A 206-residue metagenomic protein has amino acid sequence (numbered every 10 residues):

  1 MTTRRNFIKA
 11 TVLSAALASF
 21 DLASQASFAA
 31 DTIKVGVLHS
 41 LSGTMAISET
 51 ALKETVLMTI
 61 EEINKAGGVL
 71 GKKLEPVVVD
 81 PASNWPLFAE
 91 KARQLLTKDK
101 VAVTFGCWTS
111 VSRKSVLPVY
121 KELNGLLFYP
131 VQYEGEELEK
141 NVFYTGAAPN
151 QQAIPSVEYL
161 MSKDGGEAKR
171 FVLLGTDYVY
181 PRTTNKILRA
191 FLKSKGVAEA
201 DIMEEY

Functional and structural regions predicted by a protein language model:
M1, S19-G36: C-terminal segment of N-terminal export signals and the immediately downstream linker at the start of the mature
M1-A15, D21: N-terminal secretory signal peptides and thylakoid transit peptides that target proteins across membranes
A30, E54-P76, G166, S194-E199: Signal peptide-proximal N-terminal region of secreted/periplasmic/extracellular or secretory-lumen proteins
T32-A51, C107-W108, R170-T176: Short beta-strand segments enriched in small/hydrophobic residues
S42-M45, T59-I60, N64-G67, L96-D99 (+5 more regions): Sec/Tat-exported extracytoplasmic proteins
I47-E54, A66-E136, T145: Beta-alpha junction/loop-to-helix N-cap segments that form part of ligand/metal-binding clefts
E90, N141-Y206: Extracellular/periplasmic Venus flytrap/periplasmic-binding protein
